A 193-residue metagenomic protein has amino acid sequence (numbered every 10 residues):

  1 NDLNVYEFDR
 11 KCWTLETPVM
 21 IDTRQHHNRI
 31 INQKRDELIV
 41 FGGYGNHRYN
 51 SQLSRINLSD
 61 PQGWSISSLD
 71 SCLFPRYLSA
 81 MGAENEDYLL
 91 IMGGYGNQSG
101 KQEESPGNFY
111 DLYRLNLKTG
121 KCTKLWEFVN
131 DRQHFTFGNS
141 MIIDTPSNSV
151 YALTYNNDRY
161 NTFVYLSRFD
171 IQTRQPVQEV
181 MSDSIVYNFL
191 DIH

Functional and structural regions predicted by a protein language model:
D2-R10, S51-Q62, E104-K121, T162-P176: Beta-propeller blade signature
L3, R29, I39-F41, M81 (+3 more regions): Hydrophobic strand positions within the blades of repeat-based beta-sheet folds
T14-Q25, S65-Y77, W126-T136, V180-D191: Short loop/turn motifs that recur once per blade in beta-propeller domains
T23-H27, Y49, P75-L78, N108 (+2 more regions): Beta-rich catalytic cores
N28-K34, N46, A80-N85, S140-S147 (+1 more regions): Structural signature of eukaryotic scaffold interfaces centered on beta-propeller domains
R35-V40, D87-M92, S147-A152, H193: Entry beta-strands of beta-propeller and related beta-repeat scaffolds
G43-Y44, N50, I91-N108, Y151-F163: Short, conserved, GDST-rich strand-edge loop motifs in beta-rich repeat architectures
R114-L115, G120-H193: Membrane-proximal extracellular "stem/stalk" segments of glycoproteins immediately N-terminal to a transmembrane helix
